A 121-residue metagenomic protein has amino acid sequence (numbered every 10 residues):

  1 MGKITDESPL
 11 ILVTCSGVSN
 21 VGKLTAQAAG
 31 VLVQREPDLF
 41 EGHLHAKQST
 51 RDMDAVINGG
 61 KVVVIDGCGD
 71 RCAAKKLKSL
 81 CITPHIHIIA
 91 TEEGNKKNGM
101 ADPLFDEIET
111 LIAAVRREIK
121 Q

Functional and structural regions predicted by a protein language model:
M1-Q121: Iron-sulfur-associated redox domains of electron-transfer enzymes in respiratory and anaerobic energy metabolism
